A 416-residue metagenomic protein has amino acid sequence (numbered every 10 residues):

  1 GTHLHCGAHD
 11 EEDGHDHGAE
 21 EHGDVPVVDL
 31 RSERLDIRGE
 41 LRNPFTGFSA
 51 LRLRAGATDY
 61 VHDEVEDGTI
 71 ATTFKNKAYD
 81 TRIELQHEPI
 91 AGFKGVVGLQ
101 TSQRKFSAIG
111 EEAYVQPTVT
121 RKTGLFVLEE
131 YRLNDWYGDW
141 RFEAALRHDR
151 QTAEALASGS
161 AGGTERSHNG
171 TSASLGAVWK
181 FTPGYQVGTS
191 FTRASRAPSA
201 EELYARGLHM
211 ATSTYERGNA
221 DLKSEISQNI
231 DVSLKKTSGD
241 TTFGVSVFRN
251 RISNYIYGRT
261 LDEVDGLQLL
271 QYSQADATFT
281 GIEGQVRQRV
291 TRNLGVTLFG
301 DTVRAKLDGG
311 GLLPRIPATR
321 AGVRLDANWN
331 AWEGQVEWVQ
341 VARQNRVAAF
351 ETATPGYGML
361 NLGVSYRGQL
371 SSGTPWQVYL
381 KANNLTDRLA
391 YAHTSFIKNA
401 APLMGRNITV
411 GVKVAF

Functional and structural regions predicted by a protein language model:
G1, G56-H62, N76, S102-F106 (+11 more regions): Structural signature of outer-membrane beta-barrel domains
H5, A50-R54, K94-G98, D139-A145 (+11 more regions): Residue-level detector of the transmembrane beta-barrel scaffold of outer-membrane proteins
E20-P26, R38, V65-T73, D80 (+8 more regions): Extracellular loop and loop/strand-boundary signature of outer-membrane beta-barrel proteins
D29-K180, T192, K236-T237, G244-R249 (+2 more regions): Face-selective signature of the C-terminal outer-membrane beta-barrel domain
R31-L35, K75-Y79, V119-T123, S167-T171 (+6 more regions): Residues that define the transmembrane beta-barrel architecture of outer-membrane proteins
K75-L85, G124, R217-K223, N229 (+3 more regions): Outer membrane beta-barrel strand-and-loop segments of large Gram-negative receptors, especially TonB-dependent
L133, F248-I252, L270-V347, Y366 (+2 more regions): Gram-negative outer-membrane beta-barrel transporters
S195-R196, R249-S253, Y366-F416: C-terminal beta-signal and adjacent terminal beta-strands/loops of Gram-negative outer-membrane beta-barrel proteins
